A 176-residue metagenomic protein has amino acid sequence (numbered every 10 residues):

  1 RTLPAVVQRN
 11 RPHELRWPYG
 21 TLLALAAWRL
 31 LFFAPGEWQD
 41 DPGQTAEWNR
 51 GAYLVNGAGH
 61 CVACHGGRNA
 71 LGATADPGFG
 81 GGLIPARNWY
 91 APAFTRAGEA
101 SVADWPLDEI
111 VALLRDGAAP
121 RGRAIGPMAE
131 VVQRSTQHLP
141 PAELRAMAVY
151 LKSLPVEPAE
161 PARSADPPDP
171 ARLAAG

Functional and structural regions predicted by a protein language model:
R1, C64-A70, R115-D116, Q133 (+1 more regions): Detector for the c-type heme attachment site
L3-V7, A142-S164: Short, structured interface segments
V7-L30: Extended, well-folded interaction surfaces typified by the phenylalanyl-tRNA synthetase beta subunit core
A27-N56, V156-G176: Electrostatic cytochrome c docking/interface patches
W28-T45, N49-A52, D108, A112-L113 (+3 more regions): C-type cytochrome heme-c attachment and multiheme electron-transfer modules
A58-R68, M147, A175-G176: The canonical Cys-X-X-Cys-His
G59, F79-A119, E130-L144: Electron-transfer interface patches adjacent to heme c in soluble/periplasmic c-type cytochromes and di-/multiheme
N69-F79: Small/polar (Gly/Ser/Thr/Ala-rich) solvent-exposed segments that form structured loops/beta-strands/short helices used
